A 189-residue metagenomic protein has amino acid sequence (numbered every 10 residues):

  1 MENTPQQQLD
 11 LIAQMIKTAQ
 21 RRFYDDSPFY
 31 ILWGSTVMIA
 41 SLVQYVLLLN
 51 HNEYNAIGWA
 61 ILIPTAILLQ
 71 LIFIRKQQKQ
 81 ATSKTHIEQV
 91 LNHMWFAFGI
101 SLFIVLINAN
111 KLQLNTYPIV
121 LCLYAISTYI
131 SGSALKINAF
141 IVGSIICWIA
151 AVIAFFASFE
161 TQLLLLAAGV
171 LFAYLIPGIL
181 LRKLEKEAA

Functional and structural regions predicted by a protein language model:
M1-D26: N-terminal juxtamembrane cytosolic/stromal segments of multi-pass membrane proteins
T18, L69-K84, I126-S133, G178-E185: C-terminal ends of transmembrane helices
R21-I107: Selected alpha-helical membrane-embedding segments in polytopic membrane proteins
A40, V46-L47, K76, K111 (+3 more regions): Helix-loop junctions at the membrane-solvent interface of multi-pass transporters, primarily the C-terminal
N50-I57, N108-T116, S158-L165: Membrane-helix interface and helix-disruption motif detector
A56-I63, P118-A125, L165-A173: Hydrophobic core segments of alpha-helical transmembrane domains in multi-pass membrane proteins
T85-S144: Membrane-proximal helix-loop-helix units in multi-pass membrane proteins
I130-A189: Terminal transmembrane helical module of multi-pass membrane proteins
